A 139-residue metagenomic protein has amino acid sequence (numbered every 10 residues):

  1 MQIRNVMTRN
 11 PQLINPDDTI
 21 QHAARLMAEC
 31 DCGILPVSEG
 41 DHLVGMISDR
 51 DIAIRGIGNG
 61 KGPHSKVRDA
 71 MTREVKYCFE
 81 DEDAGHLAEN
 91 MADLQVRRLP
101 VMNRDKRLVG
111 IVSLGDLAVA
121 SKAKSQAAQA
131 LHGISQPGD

Functional and structural regions predicted by a protein language model:
M1-N10, S48-A92, I111-D139: Tandem CBS (Bateman) regulatory domains
T8, A24, D41-L43, K61-P63 (+1 more regions): Short, flexible segments with low predicted structural confidence
L13-D31, S38, C78-Q95, M102-N103 (+1 more regions): The conserved cystathionine-beta-synthase
M27-C30, L35-D51, M91, L99-G115: A glycine-centered beta-loop-beta connector
